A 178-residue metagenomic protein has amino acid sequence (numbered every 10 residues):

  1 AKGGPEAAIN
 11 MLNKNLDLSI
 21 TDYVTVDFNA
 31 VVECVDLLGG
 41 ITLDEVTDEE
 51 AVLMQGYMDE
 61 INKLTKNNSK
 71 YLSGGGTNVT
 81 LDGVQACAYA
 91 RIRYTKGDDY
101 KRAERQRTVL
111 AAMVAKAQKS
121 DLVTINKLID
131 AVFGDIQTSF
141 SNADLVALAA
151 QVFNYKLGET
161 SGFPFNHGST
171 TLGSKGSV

Functional and structural regions predicted by a protein language model:
A1-K2, M11, L16-D22, G76 (+4 more regions): Second-shell loop/turn segments in exported
K2-I9, T21-F28, G83, D99-R107 (+2 more regions): Solvent-exposed, acidic/flexible segments
E6-K14, T21, N29-D36, A88 (+4 more regions): Solvent-exposed, polar/charged alpha-helical surfaces in well-ordered, non-transmembrane soluble domains, broadly
L18, G40-I41, G158: Short, well-ordered coil loops that connect the C-terminus of an alpha-helix to the N-terminus of a beta-strand
D22-T25, A88-Y89, E159-P164: Structural recognition of the beta-strand scaffold that forms the well-ordered cores of secreted hydrolase catalytic
A30-T124: Flexible, polar/acidic helix-loop-strand segments at domain edges
T42, E49-L53, K127-A131, V146-A150 (+1 more regions): Residue-level signal for alpha-helical context at structural boundaries
L81, D135-V178: C-terminal solvent-exposed extensions
